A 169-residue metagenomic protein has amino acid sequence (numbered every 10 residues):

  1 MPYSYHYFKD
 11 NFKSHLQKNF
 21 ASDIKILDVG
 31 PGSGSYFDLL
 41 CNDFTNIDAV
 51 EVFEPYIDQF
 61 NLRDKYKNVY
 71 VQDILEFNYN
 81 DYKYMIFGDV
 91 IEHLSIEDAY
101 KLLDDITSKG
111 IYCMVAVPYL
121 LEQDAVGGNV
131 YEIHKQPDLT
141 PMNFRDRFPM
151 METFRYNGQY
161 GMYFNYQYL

Functional and structural regions predicted by a protein language model:
M1-D81, Y100-L103, N129-D146, M150-L169: Conserved N-terminal segment of class I S-adenosyl-L-methionine
I86: A conserved beta-strand element that flanks and buttresses the S-adenosyl-L-methionine
V90-H93: Hydrophobic adenine-recognition pocket in adenosine-nucleotide-binding enzymes
S95-A99: Short N-terminal helix/helix-N-cap motif within the alpha/beta-hydrolase-1
I106: Class I S-adenosylmethionine-dependent transferase superfamily signal
G110-Y119: Conserved beta-strand signature within the Rossmann-like core of class I S-adenosyl-L-methionine
E122-G127: A short acidic, helix-capping loop that chelates divalent metal ions and anchors anionic groups
